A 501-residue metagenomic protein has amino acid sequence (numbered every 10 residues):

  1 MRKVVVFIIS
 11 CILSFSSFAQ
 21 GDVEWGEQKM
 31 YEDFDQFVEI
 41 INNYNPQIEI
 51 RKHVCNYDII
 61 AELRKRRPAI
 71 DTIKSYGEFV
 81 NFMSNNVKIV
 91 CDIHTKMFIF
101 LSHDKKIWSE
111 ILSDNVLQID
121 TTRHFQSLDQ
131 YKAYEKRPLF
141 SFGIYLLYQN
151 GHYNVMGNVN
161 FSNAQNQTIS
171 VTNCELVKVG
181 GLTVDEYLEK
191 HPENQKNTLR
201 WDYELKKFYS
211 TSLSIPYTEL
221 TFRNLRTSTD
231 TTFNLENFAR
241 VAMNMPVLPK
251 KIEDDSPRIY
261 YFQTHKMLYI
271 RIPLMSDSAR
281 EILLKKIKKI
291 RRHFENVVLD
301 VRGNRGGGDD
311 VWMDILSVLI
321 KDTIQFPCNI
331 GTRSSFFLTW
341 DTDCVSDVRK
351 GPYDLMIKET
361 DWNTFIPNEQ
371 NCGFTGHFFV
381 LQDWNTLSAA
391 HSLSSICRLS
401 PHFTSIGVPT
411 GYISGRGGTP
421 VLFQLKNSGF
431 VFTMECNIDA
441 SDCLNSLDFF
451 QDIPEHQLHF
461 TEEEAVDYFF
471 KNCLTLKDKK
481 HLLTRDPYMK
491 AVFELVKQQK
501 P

Functional and structural regions predicted by a protein language model:
M1-G21: Bacterial Sec-dependent N-terminal signal peptides
Q20-V297, V301-R305, D310, K321-P327 (+3 more regions): Flexible, low-complexity junctional segments that flank or bridge functional domains
D22-V38, K251-P501: C-terminal "post-core" interaction segments
